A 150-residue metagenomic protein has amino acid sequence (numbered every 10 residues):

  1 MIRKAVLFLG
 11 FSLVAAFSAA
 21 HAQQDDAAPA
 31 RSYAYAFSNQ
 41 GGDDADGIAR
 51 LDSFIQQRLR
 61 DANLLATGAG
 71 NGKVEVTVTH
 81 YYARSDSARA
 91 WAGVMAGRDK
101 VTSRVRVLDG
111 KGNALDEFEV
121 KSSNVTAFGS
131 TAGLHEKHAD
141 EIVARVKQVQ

Functional and structural regions predicted by a protein language model:
M1-I2: N-terminal secretory signal peptides that target proteins for export/translocation
A5-L9, A16-R60, R84, E117-K121 (+1 more regions): A structural "domain/chain start" motif
V6, G10-S12, A16, V74-V76 (+1 more regions): Conserved short hydrophobic patches within well-ordered secondary structure
S12-V14, D25, A66, M95: Generic marker of residues within folded, mature protein domains
H21, H80, H135-H138: Histidine (H) residue identity feature
N39-G41, K111-V149: Short secondary-structure boundary motifs at beta->alpha junctions and helix caps
D44-D52, V94, R98, A127-A139: Solvent-exposed, acidic/flexible segments
D61-A114, E119-K121, V125-F128: Surface-exposed short loop/turn segments
